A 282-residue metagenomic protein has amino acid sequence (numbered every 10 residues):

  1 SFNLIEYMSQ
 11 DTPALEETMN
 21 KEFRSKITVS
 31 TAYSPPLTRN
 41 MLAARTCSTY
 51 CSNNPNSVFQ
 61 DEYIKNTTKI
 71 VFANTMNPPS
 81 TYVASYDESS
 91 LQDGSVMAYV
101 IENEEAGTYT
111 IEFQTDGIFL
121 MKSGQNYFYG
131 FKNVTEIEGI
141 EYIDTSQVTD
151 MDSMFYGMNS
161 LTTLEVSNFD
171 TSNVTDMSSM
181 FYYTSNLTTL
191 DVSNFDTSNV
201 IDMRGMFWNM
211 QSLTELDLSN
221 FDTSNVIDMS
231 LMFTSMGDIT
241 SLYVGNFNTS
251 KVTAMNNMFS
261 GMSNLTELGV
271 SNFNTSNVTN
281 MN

Functional and structural regions predicted by a protein language model:
F2-P35, G124, F128: C-terminal, structured domain-capping segment
P36-N282: Negatively charged
